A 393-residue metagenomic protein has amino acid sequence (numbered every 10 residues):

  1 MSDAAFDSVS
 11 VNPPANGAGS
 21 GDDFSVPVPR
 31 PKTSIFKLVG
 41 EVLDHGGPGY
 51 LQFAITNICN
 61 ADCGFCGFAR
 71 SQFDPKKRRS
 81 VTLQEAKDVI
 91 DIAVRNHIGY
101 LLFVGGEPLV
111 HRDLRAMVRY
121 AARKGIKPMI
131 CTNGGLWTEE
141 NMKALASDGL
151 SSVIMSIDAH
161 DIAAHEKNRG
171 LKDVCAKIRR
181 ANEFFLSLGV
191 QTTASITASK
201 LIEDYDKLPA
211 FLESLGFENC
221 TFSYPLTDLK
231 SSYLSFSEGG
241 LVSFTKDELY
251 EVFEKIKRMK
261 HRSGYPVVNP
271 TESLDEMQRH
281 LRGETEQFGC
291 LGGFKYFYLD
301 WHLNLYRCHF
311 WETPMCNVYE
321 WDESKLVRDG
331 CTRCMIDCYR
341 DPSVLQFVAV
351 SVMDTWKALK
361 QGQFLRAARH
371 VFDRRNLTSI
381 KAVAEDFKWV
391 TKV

Functional and structural regions predicted by a protein language model:
M1-H45, N304, T313-C316, S324-V393: Radical SAM enzyme core and accessory elements
M1-N16, V26, S147-S152, S156-L291 (+2 more regions): Radical SAM enzyme [4Fe-4S]-AdoMet core and its adjacent flexible, acidic and glycine-rich loops/tails across
S2-S152, K357: Conserved alpha-helical substructure of the radical SAM core
D3, P48-Q52, E218, D228 (+2 more regions): Accessory C-terminal segments flanking Radical SAM cores
A69, N168, S223, W311 (+1 more regions): Residue-level signal for well-ordered alpha-helical positions
A69, V104, S156, S223 (+1 more regions): Conserved residues at the C-terminal ends of beta-strands
F73, V110, T138, I162 (+3 more regions): Generic structural signal for helix capping and beta-alpha/helix-loop junctions
